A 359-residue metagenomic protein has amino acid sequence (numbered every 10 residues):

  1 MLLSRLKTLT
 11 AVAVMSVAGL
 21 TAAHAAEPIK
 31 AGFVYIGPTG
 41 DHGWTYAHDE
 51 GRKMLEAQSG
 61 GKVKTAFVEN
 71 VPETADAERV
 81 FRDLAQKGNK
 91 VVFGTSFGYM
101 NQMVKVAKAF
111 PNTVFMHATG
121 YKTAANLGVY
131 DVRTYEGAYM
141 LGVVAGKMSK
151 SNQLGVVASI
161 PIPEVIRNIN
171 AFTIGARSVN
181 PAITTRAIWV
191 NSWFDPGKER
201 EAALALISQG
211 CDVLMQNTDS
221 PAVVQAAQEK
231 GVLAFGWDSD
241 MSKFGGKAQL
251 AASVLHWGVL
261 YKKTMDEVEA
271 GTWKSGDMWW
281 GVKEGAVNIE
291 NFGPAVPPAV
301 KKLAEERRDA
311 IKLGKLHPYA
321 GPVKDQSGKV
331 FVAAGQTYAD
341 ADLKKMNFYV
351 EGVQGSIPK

Functional and structural regions predicted by a protein language model:
M1-T10: Bacterial N-terminal signal peptides that target proteins for export
T10-G19: Bacterial N-terminal signal peptides
L20-A25: Sec/Tat signal peptide C-region and signal peptidase I cleavage site
A26-K359: A residue-level marker of the well-folded mature domains of exported/periplasmic proteins
